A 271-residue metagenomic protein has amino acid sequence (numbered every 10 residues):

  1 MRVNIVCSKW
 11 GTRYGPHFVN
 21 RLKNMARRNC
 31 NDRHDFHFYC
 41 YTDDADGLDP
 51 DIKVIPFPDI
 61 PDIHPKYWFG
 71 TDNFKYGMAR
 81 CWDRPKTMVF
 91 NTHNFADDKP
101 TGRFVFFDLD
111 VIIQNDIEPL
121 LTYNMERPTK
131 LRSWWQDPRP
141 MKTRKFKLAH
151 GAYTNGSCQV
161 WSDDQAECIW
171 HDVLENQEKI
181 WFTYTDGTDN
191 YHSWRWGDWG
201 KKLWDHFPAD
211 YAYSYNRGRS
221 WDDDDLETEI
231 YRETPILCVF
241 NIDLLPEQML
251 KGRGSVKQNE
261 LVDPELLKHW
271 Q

Functional and structural regions predicted by a protein language model:
M1-G70, D97-P100, D163, N241-P246 (+2 more regions): N-terminal anchoring/stem segment of glycosyltransferases
H34, P50, K86, F107 (+3 more regions): Residues that flank catalytic or metal-binding motifs in active/ligand-binding sites
D35-D43, R103-F107, V111, P128-R132 (+2 more regions): Short, hydrophobic beta-strand segments that form beta-sheet elements in well-ordered domains
V54, R84-P138: GT-A fold catalytic core of metal-dependent nucleotide-sugar glycosyltransferases, centered on the diacidic
P61-P65, M78-P85: A short, glycine-/small-residue-rich helix N-cap motif at loop->alpha-helix starts within glycosyltransferase
N73-M78, K142-A149, D223-L226: Short, P/G- and charge-enriched loop/turn segments at secondary-structure junctions
I117-D189: Conserved catalytic core of nucleotide-sugar-dependent glycosyltransferases
G156-Q271: Catalytic core and acceptor-binding pocket of nucleotide-sugar-dependent glycosyltransferases
